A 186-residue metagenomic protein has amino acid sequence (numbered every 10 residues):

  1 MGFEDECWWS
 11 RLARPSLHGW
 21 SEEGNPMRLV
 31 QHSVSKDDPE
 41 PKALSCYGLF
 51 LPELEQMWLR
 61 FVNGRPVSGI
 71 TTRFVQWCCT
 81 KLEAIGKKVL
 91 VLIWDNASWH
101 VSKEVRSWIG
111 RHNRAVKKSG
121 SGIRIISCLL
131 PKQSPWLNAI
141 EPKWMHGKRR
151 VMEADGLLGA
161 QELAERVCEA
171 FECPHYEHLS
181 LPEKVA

Functional and structural regions predicted by a protein language model:
M1-W77: Extended, low-complexity cationic-aromatic segments
D5, K87-V101, L130, N138: Acidic/histidine-rich, metal-coordinating catalytic segments
L12-P15, S102-R106, I140: A short acidic (Asp/Glu
E23-D37, H112-P142, D155-G156: RNase H-like polynucleotidyl transferase catalytic core
T71-V91: Short, basic/hydrophobic alpha-helical segments
V105-N113: Conserved Walker B catalytic segment
I123-R124, Q133-A186: C-terminal anion-handling pockets and recognition modules
